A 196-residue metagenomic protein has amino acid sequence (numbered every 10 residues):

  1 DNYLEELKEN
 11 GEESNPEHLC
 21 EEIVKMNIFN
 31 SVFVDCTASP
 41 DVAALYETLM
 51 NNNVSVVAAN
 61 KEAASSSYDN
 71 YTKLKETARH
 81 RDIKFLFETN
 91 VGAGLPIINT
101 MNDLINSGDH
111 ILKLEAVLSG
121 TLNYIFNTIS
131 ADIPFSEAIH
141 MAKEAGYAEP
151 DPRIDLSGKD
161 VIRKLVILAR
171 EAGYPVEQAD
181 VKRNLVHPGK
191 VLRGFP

Functional and structural regions predicted by a protein language model:
D1-N51: N-terminal glycine-/serine-/threonine-rich beta1-alpha1-beta2 phosphate-ribose binding loop of Rossmann-like
P16, N30, Y71, G94 (+5 more regions): Generic structural signal for well-ordered, non-membrane alpha-helical segments in soluble metabolic enzymes
V34-C36, A64, T128, D155: A generic secondary-structure micro-motif detector that highlights 1-2 residue hydrophobic/ambivalent hotspots embedded
S39-N52, K61-T89, A93-L104: Rossmann-fold NAD(P)-binding glycine/threonine-rich loop
R79-D82, L86-A145, K159, I167: Rossmann-like NAD(P)H-binding beta-loop-alpha module
T128-I129, E137-P196: Substrate-binding/catalytic subdomain of NAD(P)-dependent oxidoreductase enzymes
